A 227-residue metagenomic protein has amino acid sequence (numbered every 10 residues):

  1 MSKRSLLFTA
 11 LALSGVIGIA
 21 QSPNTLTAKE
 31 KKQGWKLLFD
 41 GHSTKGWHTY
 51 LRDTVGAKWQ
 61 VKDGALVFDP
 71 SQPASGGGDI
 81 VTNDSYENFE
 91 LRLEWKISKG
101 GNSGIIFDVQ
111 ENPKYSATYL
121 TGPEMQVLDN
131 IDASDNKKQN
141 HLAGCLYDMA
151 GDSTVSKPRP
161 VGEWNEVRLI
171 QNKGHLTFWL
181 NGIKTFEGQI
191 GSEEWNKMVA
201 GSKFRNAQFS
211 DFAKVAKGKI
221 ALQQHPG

Functional and structural regions predicted by a protein language model:
M1-P23: Bacterial Sec-dependent N-terminal signal peptides
Q21-G227: Carbohydrate-interacting regions of secretory-pathway proteins
